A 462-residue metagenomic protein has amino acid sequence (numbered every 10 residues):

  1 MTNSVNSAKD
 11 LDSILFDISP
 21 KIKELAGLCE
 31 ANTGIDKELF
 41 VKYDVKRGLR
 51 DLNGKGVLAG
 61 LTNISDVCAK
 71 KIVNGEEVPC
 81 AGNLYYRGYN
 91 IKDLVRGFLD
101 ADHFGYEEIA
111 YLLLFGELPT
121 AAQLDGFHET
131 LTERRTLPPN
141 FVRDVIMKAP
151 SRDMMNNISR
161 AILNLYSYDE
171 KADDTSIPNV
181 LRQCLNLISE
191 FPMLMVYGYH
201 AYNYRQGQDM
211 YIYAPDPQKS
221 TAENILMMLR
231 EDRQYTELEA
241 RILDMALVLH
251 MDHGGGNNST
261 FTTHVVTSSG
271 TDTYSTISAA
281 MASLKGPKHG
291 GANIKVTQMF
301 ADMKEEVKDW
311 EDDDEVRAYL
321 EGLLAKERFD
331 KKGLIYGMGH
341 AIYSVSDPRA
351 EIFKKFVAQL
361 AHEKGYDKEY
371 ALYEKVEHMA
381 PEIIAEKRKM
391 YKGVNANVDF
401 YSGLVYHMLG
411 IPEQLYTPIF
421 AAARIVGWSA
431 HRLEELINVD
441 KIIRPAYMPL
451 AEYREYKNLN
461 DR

Functional and structural regions predicted by a protein language model:
T2-R462: Non-transmembrane, aqueous-exposed alpha-helical and coiled segments at domain scale
